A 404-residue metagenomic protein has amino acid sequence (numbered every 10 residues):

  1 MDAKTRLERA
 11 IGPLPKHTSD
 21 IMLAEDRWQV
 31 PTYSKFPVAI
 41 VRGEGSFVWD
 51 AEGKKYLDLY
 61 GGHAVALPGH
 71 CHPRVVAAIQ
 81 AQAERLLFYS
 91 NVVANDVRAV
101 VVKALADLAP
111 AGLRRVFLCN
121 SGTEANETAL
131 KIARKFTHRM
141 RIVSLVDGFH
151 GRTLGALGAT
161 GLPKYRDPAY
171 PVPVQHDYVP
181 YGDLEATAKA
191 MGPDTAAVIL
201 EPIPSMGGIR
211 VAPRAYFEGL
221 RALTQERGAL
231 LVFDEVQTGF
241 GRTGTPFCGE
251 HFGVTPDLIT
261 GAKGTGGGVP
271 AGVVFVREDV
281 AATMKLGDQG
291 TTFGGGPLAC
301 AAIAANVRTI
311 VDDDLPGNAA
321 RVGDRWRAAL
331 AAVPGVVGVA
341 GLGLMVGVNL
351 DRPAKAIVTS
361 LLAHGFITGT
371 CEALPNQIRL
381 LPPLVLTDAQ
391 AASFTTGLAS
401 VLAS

Functional and structural regions predicted by a protein language model:
D2-S404: Conserved N-terminal phosphate-binding loop of PLP-dependent enzymes in the Aspartate aminotransferase
